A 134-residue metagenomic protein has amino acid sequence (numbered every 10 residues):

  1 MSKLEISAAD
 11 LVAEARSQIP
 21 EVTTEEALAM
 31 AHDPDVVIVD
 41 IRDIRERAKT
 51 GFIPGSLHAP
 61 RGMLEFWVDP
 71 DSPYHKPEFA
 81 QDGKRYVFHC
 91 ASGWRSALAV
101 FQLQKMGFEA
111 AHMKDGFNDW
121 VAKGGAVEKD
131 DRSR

Functional and structural regions predicted by a protein language model:
M1-V36, I44-Y86, W94-R134: Rhodanese-like catalytic fold shared by cysteine-dependent sulfurtransferases and DSP/PTP-type phosphatases
V39: Active-site flanking residues adjacent to catalytic metal/cofactor-binding acidic residues
